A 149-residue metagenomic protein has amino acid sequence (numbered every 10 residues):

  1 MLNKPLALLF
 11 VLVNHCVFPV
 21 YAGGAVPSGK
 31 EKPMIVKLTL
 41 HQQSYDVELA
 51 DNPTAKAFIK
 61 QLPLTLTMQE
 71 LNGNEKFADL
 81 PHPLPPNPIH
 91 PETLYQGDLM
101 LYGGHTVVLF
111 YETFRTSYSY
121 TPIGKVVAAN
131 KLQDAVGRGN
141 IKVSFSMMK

Functional and structural regions predicted by a protein language model:
M1-P5: Positively charged n-region of N-terminal signal peptides that target proteins for export
A7-V17: Bacterial N-terminal signal peptides
N14, K30, T39, F58-K60 (+3 more regions): A generic structural signal for short, solvent-exposed coil/turn residues that cap or connect secondary-structure
P19-G24: Boundary at the C-terminal end of the N-terminal hydrophobic targeting segment
P27-F77: N-terminal secretory signal peptides
L66-E70, N74-K149: Glycine-rich active-site loops that engage anionic ligands at enzyme catalytic sites
